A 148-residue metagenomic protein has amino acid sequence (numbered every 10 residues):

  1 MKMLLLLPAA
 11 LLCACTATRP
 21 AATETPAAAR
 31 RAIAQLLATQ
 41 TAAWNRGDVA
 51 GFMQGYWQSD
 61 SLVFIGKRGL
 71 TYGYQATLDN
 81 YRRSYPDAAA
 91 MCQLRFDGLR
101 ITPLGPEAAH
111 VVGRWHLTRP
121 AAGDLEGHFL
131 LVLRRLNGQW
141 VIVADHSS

Functional and structural regions predicted by a protein language model:
M1-C13: Sec-dependent bacterial lipoprotein signal peptides
L4, C15-G55: Short, low-complexity N-terminal intrinsically disordered segments enriched in polar/charged residues
R31, V49-L104, D124: A solvent-exposed, acidic/Ser-Thr-rich amphipathic alpha-helical stretch
G69-T71, L117-T118, S148: Solvent-exposed loop/turn segments at secondary-structure junctions within structured extracellular/periplasmic domains
Y81, F96-I101, R114-L117, H128-R134: Hydrophobic/aromatic beta-strand elements that line small-molecule binding cavities or substrate pockets in beta-rich
E107-W115: A short hydrophobic beta-strand element
E126-S148: Short beta-strand edge/turn micro-motifs at domain boundaries
